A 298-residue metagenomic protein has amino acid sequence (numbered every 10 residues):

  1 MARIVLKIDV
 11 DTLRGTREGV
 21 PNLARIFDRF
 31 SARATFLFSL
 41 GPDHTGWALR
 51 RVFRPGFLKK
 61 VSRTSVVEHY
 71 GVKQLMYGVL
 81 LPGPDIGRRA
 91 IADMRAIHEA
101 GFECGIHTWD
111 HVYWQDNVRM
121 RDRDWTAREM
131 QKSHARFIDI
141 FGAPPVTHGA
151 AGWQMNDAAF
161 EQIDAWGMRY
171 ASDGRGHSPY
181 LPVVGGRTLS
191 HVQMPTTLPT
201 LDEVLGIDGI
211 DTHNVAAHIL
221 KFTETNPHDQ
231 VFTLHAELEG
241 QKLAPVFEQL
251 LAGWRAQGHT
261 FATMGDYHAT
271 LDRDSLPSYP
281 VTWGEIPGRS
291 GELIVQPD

Functional and structural regions predicted by a protein language model:
M1-T147, G152-V192, I210-F232, E239-D298: Catalytic alpha-helical scaffold of carbohydrate-active enzymes acting on polysaccharides/glycoconjugates
Q193-I207: Positively charged, amphipathic and often flexible ligand-engagement surfaces
P199, E237-E239: Short, glycine-/Ser/Thr-/acidic-enriched flexible segments
